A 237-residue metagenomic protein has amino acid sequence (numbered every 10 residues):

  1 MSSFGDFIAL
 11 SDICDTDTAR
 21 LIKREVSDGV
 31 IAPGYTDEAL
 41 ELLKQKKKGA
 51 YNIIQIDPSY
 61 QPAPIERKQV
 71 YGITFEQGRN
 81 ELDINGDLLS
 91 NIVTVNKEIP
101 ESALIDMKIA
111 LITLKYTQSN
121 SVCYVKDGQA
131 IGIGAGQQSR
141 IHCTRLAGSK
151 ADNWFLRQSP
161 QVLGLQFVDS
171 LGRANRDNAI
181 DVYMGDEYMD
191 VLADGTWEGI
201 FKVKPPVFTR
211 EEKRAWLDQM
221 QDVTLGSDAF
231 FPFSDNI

Functional and structural regions predicted by a protein language model:
M1-I237: ATP-dependent carboxylate/acyl-activation modules
